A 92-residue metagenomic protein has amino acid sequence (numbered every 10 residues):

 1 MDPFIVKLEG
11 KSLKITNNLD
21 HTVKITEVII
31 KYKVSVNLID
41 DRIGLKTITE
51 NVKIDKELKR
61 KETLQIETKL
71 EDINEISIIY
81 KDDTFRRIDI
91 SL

Functional and structural regions predicted by a protein language model:
M1-L8, R86-L92: Low-complexity, acidic Ser/Thr/Pro/Gly-rich terminal tails and inter-domain linkers that flank the onset of structured
G10-K14, T63: A generic structural signal for beta-strand entry/edge sites
L13-H21, E27: Asparagine-centered strand-capping/turn motif at beta-strand->loop junctions
N17, I29-V34, Y80: Residue-level signal for short segments within beta-strands and strand-turn junctions of well-structured beta-sheet
T26-E27, T63: Immunoglobulin-like IPT/TIG beta-sandwich domains and homologous Ig-like subdomains
K31-G44: Short aromatic-acidic-glycine turn motif
K53-K56: Beta-strand-rich interaction surfaces with strong enrichment in secreted/lumenal proteins
R60-L92: Terminal connector regions
